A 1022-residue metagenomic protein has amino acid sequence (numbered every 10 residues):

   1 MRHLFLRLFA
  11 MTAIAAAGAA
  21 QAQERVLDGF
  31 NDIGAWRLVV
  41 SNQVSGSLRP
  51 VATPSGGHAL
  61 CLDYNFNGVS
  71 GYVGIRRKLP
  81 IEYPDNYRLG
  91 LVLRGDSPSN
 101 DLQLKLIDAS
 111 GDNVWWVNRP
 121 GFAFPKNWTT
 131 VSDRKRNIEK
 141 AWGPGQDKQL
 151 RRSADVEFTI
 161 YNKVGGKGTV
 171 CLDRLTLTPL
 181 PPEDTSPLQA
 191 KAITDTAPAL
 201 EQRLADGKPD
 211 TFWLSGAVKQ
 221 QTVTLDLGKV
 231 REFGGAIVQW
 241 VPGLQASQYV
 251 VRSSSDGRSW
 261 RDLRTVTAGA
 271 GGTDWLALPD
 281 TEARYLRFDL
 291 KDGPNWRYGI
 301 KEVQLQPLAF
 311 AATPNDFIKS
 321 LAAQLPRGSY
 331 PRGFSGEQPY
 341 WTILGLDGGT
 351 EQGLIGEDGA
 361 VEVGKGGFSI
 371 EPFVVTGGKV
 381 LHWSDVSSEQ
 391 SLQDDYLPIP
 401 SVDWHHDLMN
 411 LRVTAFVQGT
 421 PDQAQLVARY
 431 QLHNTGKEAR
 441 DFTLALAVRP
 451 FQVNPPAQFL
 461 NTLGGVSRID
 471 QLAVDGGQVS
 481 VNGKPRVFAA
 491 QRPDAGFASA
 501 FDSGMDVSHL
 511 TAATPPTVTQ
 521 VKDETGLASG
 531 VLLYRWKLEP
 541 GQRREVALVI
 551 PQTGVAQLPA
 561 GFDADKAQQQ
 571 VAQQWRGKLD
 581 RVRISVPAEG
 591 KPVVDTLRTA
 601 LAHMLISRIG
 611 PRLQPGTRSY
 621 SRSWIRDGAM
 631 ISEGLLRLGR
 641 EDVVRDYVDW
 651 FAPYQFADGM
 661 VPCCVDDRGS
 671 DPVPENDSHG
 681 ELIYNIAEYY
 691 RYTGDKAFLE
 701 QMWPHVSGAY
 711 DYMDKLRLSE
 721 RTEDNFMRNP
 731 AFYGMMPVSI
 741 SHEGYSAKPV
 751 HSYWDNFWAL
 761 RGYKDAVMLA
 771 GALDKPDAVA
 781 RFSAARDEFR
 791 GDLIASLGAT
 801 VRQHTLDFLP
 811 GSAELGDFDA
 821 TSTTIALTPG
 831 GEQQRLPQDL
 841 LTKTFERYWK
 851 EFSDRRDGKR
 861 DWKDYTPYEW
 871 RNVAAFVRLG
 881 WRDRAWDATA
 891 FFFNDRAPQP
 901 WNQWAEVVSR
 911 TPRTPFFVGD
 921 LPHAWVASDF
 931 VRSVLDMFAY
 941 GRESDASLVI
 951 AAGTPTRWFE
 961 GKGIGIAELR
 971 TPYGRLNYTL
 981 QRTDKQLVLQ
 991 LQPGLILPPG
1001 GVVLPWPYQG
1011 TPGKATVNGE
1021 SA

Functional and structural regions predicted by a protein language model:
R49-G71: Short carbohydrate-recognition loop motifs
F66-G145, G165-C171, I237-T265: Extracellular ligand-binding interfaces
I81, R174, P179-S186, D206-I318: Aromatic, loop-rich ligand-recognition surfaces of beta-strand-rich domains
Q202-R203, E302-A588, S944-A1022: Terminal accessory carbohydrate-recognition/targeting modules of carbohydrate-active enzymes
A236, E337, Q423, S508-R535 (+9 more regions): Substrate-binding groove/exosite segments of carbohydrate-active enzymes
G483, A489-R492, A500-G504, Y710 (+5 more regions): Extended ligand-binding clefts on enzyme/binding-domain cores
L510, T525-A564, P615-R618, C664-G680 (+1 more regions): The feature captures the catalytic groove of carbohydrate-active enzymes
L773, D777-G811, L836-T983, P993-L995 (+1 more regions): Non-catalytic carbohydrate-binding regions of carbohydrate-active enzymes
